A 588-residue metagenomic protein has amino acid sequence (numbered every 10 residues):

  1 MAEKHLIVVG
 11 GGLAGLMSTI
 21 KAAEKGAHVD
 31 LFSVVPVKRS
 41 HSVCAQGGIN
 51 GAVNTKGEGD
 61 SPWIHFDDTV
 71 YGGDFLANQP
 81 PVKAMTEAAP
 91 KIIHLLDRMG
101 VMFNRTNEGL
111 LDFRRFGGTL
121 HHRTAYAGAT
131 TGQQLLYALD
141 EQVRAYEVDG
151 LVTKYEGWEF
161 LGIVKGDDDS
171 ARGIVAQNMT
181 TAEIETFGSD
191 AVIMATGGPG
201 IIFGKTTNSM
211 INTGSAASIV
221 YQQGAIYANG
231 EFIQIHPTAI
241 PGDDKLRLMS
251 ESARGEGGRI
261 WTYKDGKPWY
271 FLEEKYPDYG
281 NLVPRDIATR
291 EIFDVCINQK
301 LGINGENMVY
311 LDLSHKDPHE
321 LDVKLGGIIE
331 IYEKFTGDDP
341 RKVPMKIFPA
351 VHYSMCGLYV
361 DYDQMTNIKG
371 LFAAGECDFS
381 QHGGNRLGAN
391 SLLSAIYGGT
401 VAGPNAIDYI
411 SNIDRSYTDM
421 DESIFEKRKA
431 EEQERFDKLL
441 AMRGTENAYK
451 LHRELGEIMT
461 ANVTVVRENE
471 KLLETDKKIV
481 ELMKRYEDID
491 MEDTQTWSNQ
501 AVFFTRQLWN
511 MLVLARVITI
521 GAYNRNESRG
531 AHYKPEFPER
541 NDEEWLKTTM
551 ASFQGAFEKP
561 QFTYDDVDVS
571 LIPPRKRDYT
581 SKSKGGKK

Functional and structural regions predicted by a protein language model:
M1-K4, K21, K25, P36-K38 (+10 more regions): Glycine- and aromatic-enriched mobile tails/lids
A2-K4, T181-A191, N367: Core beta-strand elements of the Rossmann-like FAD/NAD(P) dinucleotide-binding domain in flavoenzyme oxidoreductases
H5-L31: N-terminal Rossmann-like FAD-binding beta1-loop-alpha1 element of flavoenzymes
G51-M85: Glycine-rich active-site loop/strand segments that organize a redox cofactor
A77-E87, A125-E141, Y155, T206-G214 (+2 more regions): Short beta-strand to alpha-helix junction loop
R98-E183, G188, A195, H236-P241: Conserved redox-cofactor binding core of oxidoreductases
A191-L246, I303, N385-N405: Glycine-rich loop(s) and the adjacent beta-strand/alpha-helix scaffold that form part
I219, A225-D338, N405-S411: An anion/pyrophosphate-binding glycine-rich loop and adjacent beta-alpha core in soluble alpha-beta enzymes
